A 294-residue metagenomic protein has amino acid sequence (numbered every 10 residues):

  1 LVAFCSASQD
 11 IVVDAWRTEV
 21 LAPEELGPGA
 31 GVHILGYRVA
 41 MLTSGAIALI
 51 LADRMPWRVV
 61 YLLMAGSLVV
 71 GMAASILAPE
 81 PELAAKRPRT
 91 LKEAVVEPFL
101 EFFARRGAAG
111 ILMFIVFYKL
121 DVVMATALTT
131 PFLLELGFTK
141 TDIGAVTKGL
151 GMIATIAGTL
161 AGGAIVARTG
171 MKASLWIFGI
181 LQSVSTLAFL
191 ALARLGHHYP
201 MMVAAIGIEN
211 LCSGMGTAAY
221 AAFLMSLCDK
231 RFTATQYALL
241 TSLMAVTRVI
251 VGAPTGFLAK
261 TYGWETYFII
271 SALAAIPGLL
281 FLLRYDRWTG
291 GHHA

Functional and structural regions predicted by a protein language model:
A7-L21, M215-D229: Intracellular juxtamembrane helix-capping segments at the cytosolic ends of symmetry-related transmembrane helices
T18, P23-V32, K140-T141, K230-L240: Loop-to-transmembrane helix entry/capping segments in MFS-fold secondary transporters and related SLC/MFSD carriers
G27-A48, A52, T241-G252: Glycine-rich segments within core transmembrane alpha-helices of 12-TM secondary carriers
G66-A85, F281-D286: C-terminal membrane-cytosol helix-exit motif in multi-pass small-molecule transporters
E80-L112: Juxtamembrane intracellular "pre-TM" segments in multi-pass secondary transporters
R106-A145: Extracytoplasmic gate region of multi-pass secondary transporters
A157-S174, A259-K260: Helix-to-loop junctions at the C-terminal end of transmembrane segments in multipass secondary transporters
I180-H197: C-terminal ends and interior cores of transmembrane alpha-helices in multi-pass membrane transporters/permeases
